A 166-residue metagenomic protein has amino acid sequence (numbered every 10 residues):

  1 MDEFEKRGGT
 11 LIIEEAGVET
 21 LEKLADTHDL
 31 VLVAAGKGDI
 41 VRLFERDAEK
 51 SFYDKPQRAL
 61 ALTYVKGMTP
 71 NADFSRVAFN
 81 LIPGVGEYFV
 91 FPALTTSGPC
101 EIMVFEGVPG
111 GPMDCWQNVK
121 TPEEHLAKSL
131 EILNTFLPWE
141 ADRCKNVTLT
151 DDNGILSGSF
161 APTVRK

Functional and structural regions predicted by a protein language model:
M1, I40-V41, L62, M68 (+1 more regions): Short beta-strand to alpha-helix junction loop
M1-I12, A25-D29: Helical element adjacent to the flavin cofactor pocket in flavoenzyme catalytic cores
E14-T20: Conserved SAM/SAH-binding loop
E22-K23, D39-L43, G111-M113: Short catalytic/ligand-binding loop motif for oxyanion handling, primarily in non-cytosolic enzymes, centered on
L24-G38: Short hydrophobic core segments
F44-A78: Central beta-strand plus flanking loop segment that forms part of the substrate or channel wall within the catalytic
P83-P162: Conserved FAD/dinucleotide-binding core of flavoprotein oxidoreductases
K166: Short FAD-binding loop at a beta-strand-to-alpha-helix junction that anchors the flavin cofactor in diverse
